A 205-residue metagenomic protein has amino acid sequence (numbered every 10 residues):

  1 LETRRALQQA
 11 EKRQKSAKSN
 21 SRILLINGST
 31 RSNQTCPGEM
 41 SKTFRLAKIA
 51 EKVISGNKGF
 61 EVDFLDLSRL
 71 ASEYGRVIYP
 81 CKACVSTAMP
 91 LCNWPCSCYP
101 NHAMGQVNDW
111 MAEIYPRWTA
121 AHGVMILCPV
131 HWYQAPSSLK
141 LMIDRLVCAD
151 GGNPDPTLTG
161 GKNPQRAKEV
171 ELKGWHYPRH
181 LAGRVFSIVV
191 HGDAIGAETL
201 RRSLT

Functional and structural regions predicted by a protein language model:
L1-L158: N-terminal beta1-alpha1-beta2 submodule of the flavodoxin-like/Rossmannoid cofactor-binding fold
S137-S138, P154-T205: Short, glycine-/small-residue-rich phosphate/pyrophosphate-handling segment
